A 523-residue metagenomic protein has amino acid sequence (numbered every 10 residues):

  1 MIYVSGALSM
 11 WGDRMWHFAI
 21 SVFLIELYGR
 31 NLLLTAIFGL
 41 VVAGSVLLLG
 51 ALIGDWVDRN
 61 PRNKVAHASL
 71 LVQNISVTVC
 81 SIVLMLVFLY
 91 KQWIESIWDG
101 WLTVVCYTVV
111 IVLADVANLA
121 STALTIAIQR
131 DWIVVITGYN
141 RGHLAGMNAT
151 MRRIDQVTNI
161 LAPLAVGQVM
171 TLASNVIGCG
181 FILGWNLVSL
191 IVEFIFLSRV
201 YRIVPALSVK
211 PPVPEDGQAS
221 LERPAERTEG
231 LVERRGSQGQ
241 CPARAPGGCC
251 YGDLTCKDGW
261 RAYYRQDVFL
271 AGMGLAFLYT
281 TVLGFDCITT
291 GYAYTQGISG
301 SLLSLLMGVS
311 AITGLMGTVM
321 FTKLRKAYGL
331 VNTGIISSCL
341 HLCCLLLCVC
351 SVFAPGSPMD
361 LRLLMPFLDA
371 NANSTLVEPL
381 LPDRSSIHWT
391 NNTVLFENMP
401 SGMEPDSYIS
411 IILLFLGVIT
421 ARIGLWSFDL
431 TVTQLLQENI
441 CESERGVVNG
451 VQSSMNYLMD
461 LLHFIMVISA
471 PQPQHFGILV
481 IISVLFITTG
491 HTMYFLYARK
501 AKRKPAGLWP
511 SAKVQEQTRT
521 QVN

Functional and structural regions predicted by a protein language model:
M1, R199-G274, T295, V394-M403 (+1 more regions): Juxtamembrane intracellular "pre-TM" segments in multi-pass secondary transporters
M1-I20, F38-S76, L102-T171, I182-S198 (+6 more regions): Substrate-agnostic recognition of the 12-TM MFS/MFS-like secondary transporter fold
I2-Y3, L32, T103-I111, G248-C256 (+3 more regions): Primarily residues marking transmembrane-helix entry/exit sites
F18-L33, V134-V135, G284-L303: Short amphipathic helix-loop junctions that connect adjacent transmembrane helices in Major Facilitator Superfamily/SLC
S21-Y28, S81, M85-I94, I160-N186 (+4 more regions): Transmembrane alpha-helix termini and helix-breaking/packing motifs in multi-pass membrane transporters
L32, R62-N63, S174-N175, G300 (+4 more regions): Membrane-helix interface/capping residues of multi-pass secondary transporters
L71-T103, C339-A370, P382, H388-D406: C-terminal ends and interior cores of transmembrane alpha-helices in multi-pass membrane transporters/permeases
V83-L84, W185-Y201, L345-P355, S483-N523: Multi-pass alpha-helical transporter architecture, strongest for 12-TM Major Facilitator/SLC carriers used
